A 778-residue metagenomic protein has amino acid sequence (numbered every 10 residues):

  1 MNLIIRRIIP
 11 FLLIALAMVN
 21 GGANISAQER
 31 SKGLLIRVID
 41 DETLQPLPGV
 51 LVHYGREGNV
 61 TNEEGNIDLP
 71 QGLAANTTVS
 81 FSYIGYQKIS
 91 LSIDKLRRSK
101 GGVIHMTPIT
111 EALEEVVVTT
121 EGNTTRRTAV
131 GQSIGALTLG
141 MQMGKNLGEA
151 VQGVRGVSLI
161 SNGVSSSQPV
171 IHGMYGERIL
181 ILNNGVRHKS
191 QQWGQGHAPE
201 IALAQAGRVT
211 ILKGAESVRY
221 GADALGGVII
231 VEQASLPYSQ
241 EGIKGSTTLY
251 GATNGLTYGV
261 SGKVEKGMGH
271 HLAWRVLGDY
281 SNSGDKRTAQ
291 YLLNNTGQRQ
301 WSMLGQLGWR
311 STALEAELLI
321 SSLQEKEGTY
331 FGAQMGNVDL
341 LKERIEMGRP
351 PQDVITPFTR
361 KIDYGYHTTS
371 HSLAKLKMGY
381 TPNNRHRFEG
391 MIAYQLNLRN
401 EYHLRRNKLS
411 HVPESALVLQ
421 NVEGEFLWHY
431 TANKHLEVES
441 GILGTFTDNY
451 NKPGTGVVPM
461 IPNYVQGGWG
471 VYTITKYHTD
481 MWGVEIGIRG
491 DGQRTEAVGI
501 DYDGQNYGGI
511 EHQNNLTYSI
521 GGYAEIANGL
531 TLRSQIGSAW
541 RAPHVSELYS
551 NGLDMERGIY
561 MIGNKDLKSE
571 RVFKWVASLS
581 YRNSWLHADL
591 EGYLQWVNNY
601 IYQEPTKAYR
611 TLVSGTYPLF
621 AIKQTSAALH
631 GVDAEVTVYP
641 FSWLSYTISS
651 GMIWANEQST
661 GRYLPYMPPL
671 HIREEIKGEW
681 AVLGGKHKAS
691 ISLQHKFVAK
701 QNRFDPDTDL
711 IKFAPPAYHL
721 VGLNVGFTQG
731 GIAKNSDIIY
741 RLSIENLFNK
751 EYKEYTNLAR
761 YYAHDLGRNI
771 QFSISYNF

Functional and structural regions predicted by a protein language model:
R37-T43, L51-H53, S82-Y86, R97-G140 (+2 more regions): Short, acidic, small-residue-rich periplasmic hinge/interaction motif at the N-terminus of Gram-negative outer-membrane
P70, E149, R187-A215: Short acidic/polar hinge/loop motifs at secondary-structure boundaries that mediate gating or recognition
K100-H105, T138, L147-A150, S167-V170 (+5 more regions): N-terminal periplasmic accessory domains that precede and gate Gram-negative outer-membrane beta-barrel machines
Q205-G207, V218-A289, N295-M303, S311-L314 (+2 more regions): Outer-membrane beta-barrel translocator/receptor signature
S283, A289, N294-T296, Q300 (+5 more regions): Flexible loop and strand-edge segments within Gram-negative outer membrane beta-barrel domains
S415-L427, I562-K568, K574, N583 (+2 more regions): Outer membrane beta-barrel strand-and-loop segments of large Gram-negative receptors, especially TonB-dependent
W540, W596-N599, Q603, F697-F704 (+1 more regions): C-terminal beta-signal and adjacent terminal beta-strands/loops of Gram-negative outer-membrane beta-barrel proteins
Y593-W596, A608, G615-Q701: Gram-negative outer-membrane beta-barrel transporters
